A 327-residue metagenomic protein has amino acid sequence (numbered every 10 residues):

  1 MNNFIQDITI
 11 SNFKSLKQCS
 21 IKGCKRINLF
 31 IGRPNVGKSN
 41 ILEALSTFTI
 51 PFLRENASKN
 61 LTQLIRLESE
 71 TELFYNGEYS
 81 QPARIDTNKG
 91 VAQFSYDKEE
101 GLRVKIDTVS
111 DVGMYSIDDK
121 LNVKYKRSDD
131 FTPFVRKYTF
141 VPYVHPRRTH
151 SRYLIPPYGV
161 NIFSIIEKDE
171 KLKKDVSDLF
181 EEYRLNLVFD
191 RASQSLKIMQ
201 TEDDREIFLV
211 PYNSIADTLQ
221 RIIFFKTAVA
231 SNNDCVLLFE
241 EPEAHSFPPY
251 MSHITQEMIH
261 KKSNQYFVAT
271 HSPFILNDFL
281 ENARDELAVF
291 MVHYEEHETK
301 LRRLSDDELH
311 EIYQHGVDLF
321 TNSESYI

Functional and structural regions predicted by a protein language model:
M1-F48: Pre-Walker A-like glycine/lysine-rich segment at the N-terminus of P-loop NTPase domains
M1-N2, D7-T9, T49-V236, E295-I327: Phosphate-coordinating catalytic segments in nucleotide- and nucleic-acid-processing enzymes
N233-V236, S263-V268: Loop/turn-to-beta-strand initiation segments
E240-P242: Walker B catalytic acidic pair
A244-P248: Conserved D-loop-proximal element of ABC-family nucleotide-binding domains
M251-S263: Helical segment within the ABC ATPase nucleotide-binding domain
T270-F274: Conserved H-loop
F279-K300: A short helix-turn-beta junction within AAA+ P-loop NTPase domains corresponding to the substrate/partner-engaging
